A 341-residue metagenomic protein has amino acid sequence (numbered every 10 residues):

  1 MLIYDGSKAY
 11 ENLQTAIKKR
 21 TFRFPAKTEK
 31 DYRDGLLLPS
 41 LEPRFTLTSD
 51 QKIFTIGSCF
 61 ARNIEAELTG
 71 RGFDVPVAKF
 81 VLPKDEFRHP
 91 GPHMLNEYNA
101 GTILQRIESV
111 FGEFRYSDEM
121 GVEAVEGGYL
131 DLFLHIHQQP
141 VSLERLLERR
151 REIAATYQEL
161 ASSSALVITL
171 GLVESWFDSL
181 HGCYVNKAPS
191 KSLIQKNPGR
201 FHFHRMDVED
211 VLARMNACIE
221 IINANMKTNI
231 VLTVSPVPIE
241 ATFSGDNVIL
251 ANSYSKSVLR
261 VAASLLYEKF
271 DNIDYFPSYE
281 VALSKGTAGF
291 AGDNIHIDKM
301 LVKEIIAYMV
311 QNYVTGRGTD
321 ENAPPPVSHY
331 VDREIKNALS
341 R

Functional and structural regions predicted by a protein language model:
M1-R341: Extracellular glycan-modifying ectodomains
